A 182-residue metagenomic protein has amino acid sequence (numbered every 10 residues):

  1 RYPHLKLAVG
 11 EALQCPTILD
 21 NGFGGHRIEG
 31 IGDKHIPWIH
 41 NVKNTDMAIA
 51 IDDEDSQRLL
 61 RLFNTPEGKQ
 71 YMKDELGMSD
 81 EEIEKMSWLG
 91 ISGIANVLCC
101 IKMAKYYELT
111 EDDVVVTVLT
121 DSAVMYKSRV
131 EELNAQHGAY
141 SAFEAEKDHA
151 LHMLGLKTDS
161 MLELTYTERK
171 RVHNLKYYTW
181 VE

Functional and structural regions predicted by a protein language model:
R1, S92-N96: Ser/Thr-glycine-rich phosphate-binding loops at phosphate-binding pockets of nucleotides, nucleotide cofactors
Y2-H4, E108-D112: Short helix-terminating capping/connector loops at secondary-structure junctions
Y2-W88, R129-E182: Active-site/ligand-binding loops adjacent to catalytic centers
N96-A104: Buried hydrophobic packing segments
K105-T110, V124: Non-catalytic interaction/regulatory modules that flank or connect domains
V118-V130: Short, mixed-charge aromatic SLiMs
